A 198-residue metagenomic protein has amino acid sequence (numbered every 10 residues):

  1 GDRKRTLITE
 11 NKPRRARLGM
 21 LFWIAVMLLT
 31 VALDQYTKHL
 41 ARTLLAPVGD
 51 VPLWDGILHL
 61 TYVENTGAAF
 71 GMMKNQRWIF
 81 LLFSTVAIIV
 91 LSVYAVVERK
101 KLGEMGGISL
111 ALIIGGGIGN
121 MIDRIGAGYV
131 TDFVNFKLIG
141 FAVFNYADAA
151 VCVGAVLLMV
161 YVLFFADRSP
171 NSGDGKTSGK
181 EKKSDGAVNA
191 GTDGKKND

Functional and structural regions predicted by a protein language model:
G1-D198: Alpha-helical transmembrane bundles and membrane-interface segments of multipass inner-membrane proteins
